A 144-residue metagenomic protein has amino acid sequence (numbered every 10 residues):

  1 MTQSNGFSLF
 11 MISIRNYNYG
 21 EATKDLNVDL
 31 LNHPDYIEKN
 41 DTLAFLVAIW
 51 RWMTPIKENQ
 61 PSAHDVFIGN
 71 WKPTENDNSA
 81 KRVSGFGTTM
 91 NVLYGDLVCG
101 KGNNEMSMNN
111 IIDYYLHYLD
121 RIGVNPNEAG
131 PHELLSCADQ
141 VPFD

Functional and structural regions predicted by a protein language model:
M1-T54, K81-G85, T89-L97, K101: Peptidoglycan-targeting cell-wall enzymes and recognition modules
T2, L43, G69-D144: Extracellular low-complexity, O-glycosylation-prone Ser/Thr/Pro/Gly-rich "stalks" and linkers flanking catalytic
N27-D29, N59, N109, P131: Generic preference for flexible, low-structure residues
H33-I37, P61, P73, Y115: Short, surface-exposed linear patches
A44-E75: Active-site-adjacent loop/helix surface patches within enzyme catalytic domains that shape the substrate-binding cleft
